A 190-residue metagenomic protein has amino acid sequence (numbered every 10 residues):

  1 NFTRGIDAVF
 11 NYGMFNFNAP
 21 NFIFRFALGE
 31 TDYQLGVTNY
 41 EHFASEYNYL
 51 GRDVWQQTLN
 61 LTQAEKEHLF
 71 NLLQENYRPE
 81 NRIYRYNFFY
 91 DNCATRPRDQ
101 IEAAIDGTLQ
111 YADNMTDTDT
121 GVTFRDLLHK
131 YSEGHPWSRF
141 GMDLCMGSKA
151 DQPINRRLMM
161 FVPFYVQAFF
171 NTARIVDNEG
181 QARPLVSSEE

Functional and structural regions predicted by a protein language model:
N1-G51: Glycine-rich catalytic cores of cysteine/serine-nucleophile enzymes that process amide/ester linkages in cell-envelope
I6, W55, S138: Residues that flank catalytic or metal-binding motifs in active/ligand-binding sites
G13-F17, A64, G147-K149: Generic structural motif
E46-W55, E75-R82: Acidic/histidine-rich, surface-exposed loop or edge segments in extracytoplasmic proteins
L61-Q74: A structural motif
E75-E190: Activation targets extended, charge/polar-rich intrinsically disordered C-terminal tails
